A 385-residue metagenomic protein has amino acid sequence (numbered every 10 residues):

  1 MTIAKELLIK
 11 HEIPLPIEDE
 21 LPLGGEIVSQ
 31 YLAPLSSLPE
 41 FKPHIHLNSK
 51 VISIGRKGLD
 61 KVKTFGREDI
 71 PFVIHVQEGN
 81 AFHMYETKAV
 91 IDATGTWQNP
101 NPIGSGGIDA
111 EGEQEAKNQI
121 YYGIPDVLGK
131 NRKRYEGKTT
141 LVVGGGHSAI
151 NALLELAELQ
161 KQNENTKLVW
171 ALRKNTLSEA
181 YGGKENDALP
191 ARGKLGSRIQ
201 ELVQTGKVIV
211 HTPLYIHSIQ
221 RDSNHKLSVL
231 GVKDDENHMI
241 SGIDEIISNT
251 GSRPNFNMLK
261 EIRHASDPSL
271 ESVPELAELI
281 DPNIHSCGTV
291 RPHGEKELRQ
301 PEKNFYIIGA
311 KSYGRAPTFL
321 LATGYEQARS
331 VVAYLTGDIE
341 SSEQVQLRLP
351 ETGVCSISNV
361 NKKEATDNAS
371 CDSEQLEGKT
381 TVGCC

Functional and structural regions predicted by a protein language model:
M1-Y31, E111, Q119, G123-G129 (+3 more regions): Glycine-rich active-site loop/strand segments that organize a redox cofactor
E12-N99, V210, H217-V229, G242-E245: Feature captures the FAD/FMN-dependent oxidoreductase FAD-binding
G24, Y31, D92-Q162, L168 (+2 more regions): Glycine-rich dinucleotide-binding loop and its adjacent helix/turn
Q30-L32, G145-E155, K194-R198, L320-Q327 (+1 more regions): Mid-domain beta-loop-alpha active-site segment that forms a flexible, acidic cofactor/metal-binding surface
K42, S49, S53, A157-P268 (+2 more regions): A Rossmann-like FAD-binding core segment of flavoenzymes
N101-I103, A152-L153, A180, N257-L259 (+1 more regions): Short glycine-/acidic-enriched loop or helix-start segments at secondary-structure transitions that form or flank
G145, A171-R173, A310: Cofactor-binding loop segments of dinucleotide-utilizing enzymes, especially the Rossmann-like FAD- and NAD(P)+-binding
T212, R253, P268-C385: C-terminal, flexible cofactor-proximal segment of oxidoreductases
